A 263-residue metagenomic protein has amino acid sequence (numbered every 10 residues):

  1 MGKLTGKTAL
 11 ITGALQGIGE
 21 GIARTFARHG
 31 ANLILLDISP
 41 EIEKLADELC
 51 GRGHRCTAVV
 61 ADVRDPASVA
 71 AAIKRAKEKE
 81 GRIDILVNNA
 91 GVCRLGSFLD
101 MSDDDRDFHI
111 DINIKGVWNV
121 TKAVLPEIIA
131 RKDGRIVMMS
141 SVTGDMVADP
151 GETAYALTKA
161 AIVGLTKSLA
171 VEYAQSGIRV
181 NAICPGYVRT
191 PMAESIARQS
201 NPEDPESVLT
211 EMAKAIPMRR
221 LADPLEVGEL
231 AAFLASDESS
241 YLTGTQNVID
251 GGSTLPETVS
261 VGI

Functional and structural regions predicted by a protein language model:
L15-Q16: Conserved glycine-rich cofactor-binding loop
H29-K44: Conserved glycine-rich Rossmann-like NAD(P)H-binding loop of the short-chain dehydrogenase/reductase
V60-A72, D103, E226: The beta1-alpha1 cofactor-binding region of Rossmann-like NAD(H)/NADP(H)-dependent oxidoreductases
S97-F98, D105-I110, M212: Substrate-binding pocket helix/loop in short-chain dehydrogenase/reductase
T121, T158, T166: Active-site helix of classical SDR
P126, V171-Q175, S240: Alpha-helical segment proximal to the catalytic Tyr-Lys
T243-I263: Short C-terminal tail/terminal secondary-structure segment of NAD(P)H-dependent dehydrogenase/reductase domains
